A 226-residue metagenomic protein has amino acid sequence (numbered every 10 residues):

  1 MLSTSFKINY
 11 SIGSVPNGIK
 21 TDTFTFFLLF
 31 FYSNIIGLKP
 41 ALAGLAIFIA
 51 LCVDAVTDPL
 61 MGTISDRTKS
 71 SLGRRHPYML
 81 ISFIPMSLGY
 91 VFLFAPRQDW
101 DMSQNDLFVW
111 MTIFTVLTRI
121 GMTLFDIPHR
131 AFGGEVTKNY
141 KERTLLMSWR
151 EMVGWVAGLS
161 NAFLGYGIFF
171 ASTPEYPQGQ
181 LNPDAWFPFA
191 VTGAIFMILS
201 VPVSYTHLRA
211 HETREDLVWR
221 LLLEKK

Functional and structural regions predicted by a protein language model:
M1-R209, R214: Membrane-embedded alpha-helical bundles of multi-pass transporters/translocases, especially carrier/permease families
A210-K226: Positively charged, low-complexity/disordered segments
